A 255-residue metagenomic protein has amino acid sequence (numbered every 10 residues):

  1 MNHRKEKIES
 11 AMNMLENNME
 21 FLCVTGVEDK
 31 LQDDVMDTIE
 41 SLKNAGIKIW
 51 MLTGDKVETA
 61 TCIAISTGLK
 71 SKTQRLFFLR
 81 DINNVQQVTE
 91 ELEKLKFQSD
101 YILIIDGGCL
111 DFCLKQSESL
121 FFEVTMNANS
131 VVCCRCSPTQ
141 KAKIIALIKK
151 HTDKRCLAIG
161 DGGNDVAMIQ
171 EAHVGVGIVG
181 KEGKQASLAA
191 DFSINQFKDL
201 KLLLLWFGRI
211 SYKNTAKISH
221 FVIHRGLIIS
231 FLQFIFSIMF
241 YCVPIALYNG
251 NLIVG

Functional and structural regions predicted by a protein language model:
M1-L52, E58, V85-I102, F112-Q116: Signature of the cytosolic headpiece of P-type E1-E2 ATPases
T25, T53-G54, I178, Q196: Conserved residues at the C-terminal ends of beta-strands
S41, S66-L157, G162, V166-G255: Membrane-embedded transport module
D55-K56, C136: Short beta->alpha linker loops
V57-E58, N164: Conserved Rossmann-like nucleotide-cofactor binding loop
